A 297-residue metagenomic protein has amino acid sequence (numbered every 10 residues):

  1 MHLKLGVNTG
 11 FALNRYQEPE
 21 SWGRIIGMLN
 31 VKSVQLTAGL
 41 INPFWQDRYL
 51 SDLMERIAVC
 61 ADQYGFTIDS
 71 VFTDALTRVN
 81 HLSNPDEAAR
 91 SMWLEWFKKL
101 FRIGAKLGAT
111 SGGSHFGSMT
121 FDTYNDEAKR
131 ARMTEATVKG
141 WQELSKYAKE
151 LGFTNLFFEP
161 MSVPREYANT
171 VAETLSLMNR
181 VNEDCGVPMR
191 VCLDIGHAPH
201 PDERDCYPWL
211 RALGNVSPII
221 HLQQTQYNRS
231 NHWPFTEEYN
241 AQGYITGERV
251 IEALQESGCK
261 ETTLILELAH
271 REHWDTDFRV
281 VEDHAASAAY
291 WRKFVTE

Functional and structural regions predicted by a protein language model:
M1-G6, Y16-N30, D62, G108-T110 (+3 more regions): Histidine-acidic metal/acid-base catalytic patches
N8-A12, T37-I41, T73-L76, G117-M119 (+4 more regions): Active-site beta-loop-alpha junctions enriched in small/polar residues
N8-F11, I25-S51: N-terminal substrate-binding region of glycoside hydrolase catalytic domains
E18, Y49-L53, A89-W96, M133-G140 (+2 more regions): Soluble or luminal CAZymes and related metallo-dependent hydrolases
V34-Q35, D69, G112, L156 (+2 more regions): Hydrophobic residues within beta-strands of alpha/beta enzymes
N42-S51, A75-E95, S118-R132, H232-Y239 (+1 more regions): Surface-exposed, active-site-proximal loop segments in enzymatic domains
D47-G65: Aromatic-lined substrate-binding rim segments of carbohydrate-active enzymes
D62-Y64, N80-R190: Active-site acidic/histidine proton-transfer and metal-coordination neighborhood in alpha/beta enzyme cores
